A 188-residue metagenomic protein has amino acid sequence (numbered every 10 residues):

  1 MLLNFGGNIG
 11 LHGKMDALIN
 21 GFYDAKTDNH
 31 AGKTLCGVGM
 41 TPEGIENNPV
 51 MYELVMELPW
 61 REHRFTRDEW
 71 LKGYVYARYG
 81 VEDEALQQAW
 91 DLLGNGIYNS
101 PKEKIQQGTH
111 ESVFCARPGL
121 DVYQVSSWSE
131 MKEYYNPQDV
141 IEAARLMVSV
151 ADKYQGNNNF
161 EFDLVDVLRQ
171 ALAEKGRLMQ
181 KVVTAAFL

Functional and structural regions predicted by a protein language model:
M1-L188: Substrate-binding groove of N-acetylhexosamine-processing glycoside hydrolases
